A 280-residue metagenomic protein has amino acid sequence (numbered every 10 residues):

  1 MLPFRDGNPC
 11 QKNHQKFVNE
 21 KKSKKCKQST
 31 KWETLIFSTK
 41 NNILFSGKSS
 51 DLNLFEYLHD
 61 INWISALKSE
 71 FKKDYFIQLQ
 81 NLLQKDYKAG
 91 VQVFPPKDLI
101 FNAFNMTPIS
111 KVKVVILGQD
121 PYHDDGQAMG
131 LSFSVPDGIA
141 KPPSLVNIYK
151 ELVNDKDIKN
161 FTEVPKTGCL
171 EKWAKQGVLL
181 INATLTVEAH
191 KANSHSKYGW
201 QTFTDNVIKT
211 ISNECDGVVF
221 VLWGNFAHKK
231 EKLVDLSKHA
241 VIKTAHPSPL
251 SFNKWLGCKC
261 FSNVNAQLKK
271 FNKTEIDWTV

Functional and structural regions predicted by a protein language model:
M1-K97, E275-V280: N-terminal intrinsically disordered, compositionally biased regulatory/targeting segments that precede the folded
Y57, S69-V219, F226-K229, V234-D235 (+4 more regions): A polyanion-binding, active-site-adjacent surface
K254-G257: Rhodanese-like catalytic fold shared by cysteine-dependent sulfurtransferases and DSP/PTP-type phosphatases
